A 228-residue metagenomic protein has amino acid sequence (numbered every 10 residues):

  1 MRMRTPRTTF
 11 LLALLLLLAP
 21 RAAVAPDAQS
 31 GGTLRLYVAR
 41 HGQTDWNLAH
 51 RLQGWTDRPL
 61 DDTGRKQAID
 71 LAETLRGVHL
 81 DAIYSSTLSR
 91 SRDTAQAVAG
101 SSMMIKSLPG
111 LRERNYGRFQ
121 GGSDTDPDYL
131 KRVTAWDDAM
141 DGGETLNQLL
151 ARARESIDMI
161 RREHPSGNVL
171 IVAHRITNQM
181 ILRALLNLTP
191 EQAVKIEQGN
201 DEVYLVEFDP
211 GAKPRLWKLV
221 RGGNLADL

Functional and structural regions predicted by a protein language model:
M1-F10: Bacterial N-terminal signal peptides that target proteins for export
T9-A19: Bacterial N-terminal signal peptides
A23-L34, R114-D124, G167, R183-L228: Acidic, low-complexity terminal tails and accessory targeting/binding regions of phosphate-metabolizing enzymes
T33-N47: Mature N-terminal segment immediately following signal peptide/propeptide cleavage in secreted/periplasmic
L36, P165-R175: Generic beta-sheet signal
Q43-T94, G142-R154: Loop-to-helix element that buttresses phosphate recognition and phosphoryl-transfer chemistry
I69-A135, G199: Phosphate-coordination/substrate-recognition cap region in phosphate-metabolizing enzymes
Y129-Q148: Short glycine/proline- and acidic residue-enriched helix-loop micro-motifs that form flexible lids or anion-recognition
